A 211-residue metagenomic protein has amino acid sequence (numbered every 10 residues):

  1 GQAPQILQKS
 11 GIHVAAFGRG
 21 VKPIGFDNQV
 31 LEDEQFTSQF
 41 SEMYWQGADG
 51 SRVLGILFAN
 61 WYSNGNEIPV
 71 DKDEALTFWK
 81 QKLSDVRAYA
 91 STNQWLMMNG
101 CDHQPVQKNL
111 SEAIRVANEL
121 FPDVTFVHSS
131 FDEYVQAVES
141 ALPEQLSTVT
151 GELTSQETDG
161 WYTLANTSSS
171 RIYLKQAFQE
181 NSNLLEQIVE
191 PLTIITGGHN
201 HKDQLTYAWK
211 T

Functional and structural regions predicted by a protein language model:
G1-T211: Catalytic-domain carbohydrate-binding cleft regions of carbohydrate-active enzymes
